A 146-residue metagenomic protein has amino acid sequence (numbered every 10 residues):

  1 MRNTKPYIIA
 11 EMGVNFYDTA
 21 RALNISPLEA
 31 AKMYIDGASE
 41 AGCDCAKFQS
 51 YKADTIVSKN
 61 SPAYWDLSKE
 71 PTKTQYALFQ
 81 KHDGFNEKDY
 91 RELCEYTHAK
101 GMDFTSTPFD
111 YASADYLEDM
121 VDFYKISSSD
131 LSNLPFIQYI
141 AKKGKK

Functional and structural regions predicted by a protein language model:
M1-A22, W65, T72, Y76: N-terminal small/glycine-rich loop or linker at the start of catalytic domains across soluble metabolic enzymes
P6, N86-Y90, S113-Y116, I126-G144: Active-site-adjacent beta->alpha loops and helix N-cap segments on the catalytic face of soluble alpha/beta enzymes
I8-M12, A46-F48, F104-T107, Y124-I126: Hydrophobic faces of well-ordered beta-strands that scaffold small-molecule active sites in alpha/beta enzyme cores
E11, A38, L117: Conserved, mostly hydrophobic/aromatic
F16, D44-G84: Glycine-rich, proline-tolerant flexible connector loops at the mouths of alpha/beta enzymes
N24-A38, P108-A114: Short, acidic/polar
A30-Y51, M120: Catalytic domains of carbohydrate-active enzymes, especially glycoside hydrolases
F79-N86, M102-D110, F123-N133, K146: Catalytic beta/alpha-barrel core
